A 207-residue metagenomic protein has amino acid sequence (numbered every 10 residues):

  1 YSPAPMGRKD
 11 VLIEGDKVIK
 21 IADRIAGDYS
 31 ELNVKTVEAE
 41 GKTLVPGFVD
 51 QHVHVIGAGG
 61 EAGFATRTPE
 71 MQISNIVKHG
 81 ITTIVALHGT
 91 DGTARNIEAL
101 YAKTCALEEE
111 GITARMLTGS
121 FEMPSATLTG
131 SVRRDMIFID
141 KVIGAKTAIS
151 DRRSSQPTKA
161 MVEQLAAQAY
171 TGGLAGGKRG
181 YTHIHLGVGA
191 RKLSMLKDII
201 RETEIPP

Functional and structural regions predicted by a protein language model:
Y1-V45: Histidine-rich, glycine-flanked metal-binding segment
V11, D16, G41, H52 (+3 more regions): Divalent metal-coordination and catalytic microenvironments
T36-A102: Metal-associated gating/positioning segment near the N- to mid-region
G47-Q51, I84-A86, A114-T118, K141-I149 (+2 more regions): Hydrophobic faces of well-ordered beta-strands that scaffold small-molecule active sites in alpha/beta enzyme cores
H54-R67, T118-P124, R152-Q156: Active-site mouth loops of central-metabolism enzymes
I56, T90-R95, E122-P124, V188-S194: Active-site environment of divalent metal-dependent phosphoester hydrolases
S125-R133, K159-Q164, A190-T203: Distinct, well-ordered alpha-helical segments
R153, A167-P207: Active-site core of metal-dependent hydrolases
